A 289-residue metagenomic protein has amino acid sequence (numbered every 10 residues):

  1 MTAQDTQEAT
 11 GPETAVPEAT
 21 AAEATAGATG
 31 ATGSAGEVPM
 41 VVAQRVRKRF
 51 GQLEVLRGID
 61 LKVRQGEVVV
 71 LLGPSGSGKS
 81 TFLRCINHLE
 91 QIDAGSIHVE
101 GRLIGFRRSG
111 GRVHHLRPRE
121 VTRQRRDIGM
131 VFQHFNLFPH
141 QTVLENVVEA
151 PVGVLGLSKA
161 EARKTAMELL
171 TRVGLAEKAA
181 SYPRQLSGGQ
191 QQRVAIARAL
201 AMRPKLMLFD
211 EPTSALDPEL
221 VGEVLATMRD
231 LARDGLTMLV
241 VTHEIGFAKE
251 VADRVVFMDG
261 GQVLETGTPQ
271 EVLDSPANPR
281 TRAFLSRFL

Functional and structural regions predicted by a protein language model:
I104-G129, K159-A160, V272-P276: ABC ATPase NBD coupling module
Y182-L186, Q190: Conserved ABC ATPase signature
A201-K205: A short, proline-enriched helix->beta-strand linker immediately N-terminal to the Walker B motif in ABC-type P-loop
M207-D210: Catalytic Walker B motif of ABC-type/P-loop ATPase nucleotide-binding domains
T266-G267: ABC ATPase "signature
